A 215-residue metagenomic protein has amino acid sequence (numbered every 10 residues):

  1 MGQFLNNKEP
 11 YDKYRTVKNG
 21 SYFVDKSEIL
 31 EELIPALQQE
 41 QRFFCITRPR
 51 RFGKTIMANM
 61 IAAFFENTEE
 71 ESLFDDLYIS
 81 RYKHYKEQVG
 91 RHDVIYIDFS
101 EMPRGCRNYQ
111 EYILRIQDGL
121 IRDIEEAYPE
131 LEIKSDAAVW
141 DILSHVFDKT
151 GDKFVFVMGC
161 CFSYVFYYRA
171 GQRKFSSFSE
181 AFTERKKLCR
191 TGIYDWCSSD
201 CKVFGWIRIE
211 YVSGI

Functional and structural regions predicted by a protein language model:
M1-I215: Phosphate-binding site recognition
